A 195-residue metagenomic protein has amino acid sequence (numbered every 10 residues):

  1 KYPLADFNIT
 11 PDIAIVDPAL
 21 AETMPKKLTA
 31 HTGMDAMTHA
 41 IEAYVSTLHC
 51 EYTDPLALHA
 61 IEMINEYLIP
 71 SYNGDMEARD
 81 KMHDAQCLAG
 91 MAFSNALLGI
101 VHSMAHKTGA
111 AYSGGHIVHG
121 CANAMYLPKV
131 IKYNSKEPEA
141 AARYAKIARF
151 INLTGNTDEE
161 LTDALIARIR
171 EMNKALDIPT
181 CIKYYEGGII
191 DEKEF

Functional and structural regions predicted by a protein language model:
K1-H49, A142-K146: A glycine/threonine-rich phosphate-anchoring loop and its flanking beta-alpha core in nucleotide/phosphate-binding
N8-A14, N95-M104: Acidic-glycine-rich active-site phosphate/pyrophosphate-binding loop
T29, G33-A36, L56, A60 (+2 more regions): Catalytic-loop motifs flanking and including active-site residues across diverse enzymes
A43-N95, H106-S113: Glycine-rich phosphate/diphosphate-binding loops and the adjacent beta-loop-alpha structural elements that coordinate
Y44-H49, A96-L98, I131-A142: Short helix-capping/linker segments at secondary-structure and domain boundaries
A57, R79-M82, Y144, T162 (+1 more regions): Hydrophobic packing residues in well-ordered alpha-helices of helical domains and bundles
A111-G114, G120-E192: Gly/Pro-rich interdomain helix-loop hinge
